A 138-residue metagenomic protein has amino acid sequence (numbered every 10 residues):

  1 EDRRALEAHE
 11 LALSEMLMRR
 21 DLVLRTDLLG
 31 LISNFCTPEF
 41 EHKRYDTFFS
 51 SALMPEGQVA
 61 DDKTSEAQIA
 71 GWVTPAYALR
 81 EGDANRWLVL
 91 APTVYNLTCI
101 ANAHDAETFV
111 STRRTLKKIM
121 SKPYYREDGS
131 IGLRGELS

Functional and structural regions predicted by a protein language model:
E1-R25, S50: The catalytic Nudix box helix
A8-A12, N85, A103-E107: Short loop/turn hinge sites at secondary-structure boundaries
H9, T74, A78, P92-N96: Alpha-helical structural motif
M16, T26-F35, R44-M54, D61-L88: NUDIX/MutT-family hydrolases
L22, P55-V59, N102: Short helix-capping and hinge/turn segments at secondary-structure transitions, especially at repeat and domain
Q58-A60, I69, E127-L133: C-terminal intrinsically disordered extensions
L90-S138: Core RNA-modification/binding signature centered on pseudouridine synthases
